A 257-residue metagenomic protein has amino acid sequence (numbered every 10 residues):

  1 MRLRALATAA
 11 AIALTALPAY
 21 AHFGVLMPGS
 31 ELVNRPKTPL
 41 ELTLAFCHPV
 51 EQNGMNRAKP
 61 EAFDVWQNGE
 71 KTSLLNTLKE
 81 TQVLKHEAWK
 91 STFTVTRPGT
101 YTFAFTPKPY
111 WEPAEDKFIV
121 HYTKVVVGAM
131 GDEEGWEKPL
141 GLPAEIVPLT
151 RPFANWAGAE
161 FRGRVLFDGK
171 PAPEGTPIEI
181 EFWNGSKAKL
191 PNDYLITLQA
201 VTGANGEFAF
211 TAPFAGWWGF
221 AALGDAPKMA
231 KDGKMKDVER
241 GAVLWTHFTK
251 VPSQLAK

Functional and structural regions predicted by a protein language model:
L17-A21: Sec/Tat signal peptide C-region and signal peptidase I cleavage site
H22-E41, D116-T176, F182-S186, K234-K257: Beta-strand-rich domain onsets/edges
A45-N53, F167-G169: Short amphipathic, basic-aromatic surface patches that mediate peripheral association with negatively charged
E51, K108-E115, A226-D232: Short acidic/polar inter-strand loop motif in beta-rich domains
N53-F63, K170-I178: Short flexible loop/turn segments that cap and initiate beta-strands
D64-P113: Mid-chain, structured segments of secreted extracytoplasmic proteins
K90-F93, N205-T211: Short, surface-exposed beta-strand/beta-hairpin micro-motifs centered on an aromatic residue
K187-N205: Short, acidic Ser/Thr/Gly-rich low-complexity loop/linker segments typical of extracellular and cell-surface proteins
